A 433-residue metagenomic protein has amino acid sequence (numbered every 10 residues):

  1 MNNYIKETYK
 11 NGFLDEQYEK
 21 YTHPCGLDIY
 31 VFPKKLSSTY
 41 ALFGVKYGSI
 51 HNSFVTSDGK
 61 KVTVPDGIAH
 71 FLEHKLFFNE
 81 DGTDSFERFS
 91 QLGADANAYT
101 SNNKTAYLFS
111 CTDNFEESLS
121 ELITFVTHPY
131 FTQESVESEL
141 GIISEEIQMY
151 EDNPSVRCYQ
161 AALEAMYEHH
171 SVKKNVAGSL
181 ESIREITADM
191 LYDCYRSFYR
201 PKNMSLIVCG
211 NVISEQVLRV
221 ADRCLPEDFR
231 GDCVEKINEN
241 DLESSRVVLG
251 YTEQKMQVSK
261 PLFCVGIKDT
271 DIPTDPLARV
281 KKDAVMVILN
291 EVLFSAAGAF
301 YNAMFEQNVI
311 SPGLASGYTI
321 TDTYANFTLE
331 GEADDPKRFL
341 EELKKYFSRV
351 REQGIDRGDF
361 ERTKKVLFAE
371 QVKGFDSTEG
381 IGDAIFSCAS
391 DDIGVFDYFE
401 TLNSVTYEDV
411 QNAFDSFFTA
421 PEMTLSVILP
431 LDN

Functional and structural regions predicted by a protein language model:
M1-D84, Y192-A303, A413, M423-N433: His/Glu-rich zincin catalytic helix
I5-Y18, A165-M204, N238-D241, P273 (+2 more regions): Histidine-acidic residue clusters that define the catalytic metal-binding segment of zinc metallopeptidase domains
S37-N52, D84-F125, Y159-E181, S205-C209 (+4 more regions): M16 family metallopeptidases and their MPP-like homologs
I123-H128, E139-L140, Q148-M149, L293 (+1 more regions): Structured-RNA-binding interfaces characteristic of tRNA pseudouridine synthases
T124-Q133, R223-D232, K345-I355: A common structural junction motif
P129-S138, N153-V156: Short secondary-structure capping/junction motifs at helix and strand boundaries
Q148-D152, R246-K260, F368-E379: Short, low-order "capping/linker" segments at domain edges
